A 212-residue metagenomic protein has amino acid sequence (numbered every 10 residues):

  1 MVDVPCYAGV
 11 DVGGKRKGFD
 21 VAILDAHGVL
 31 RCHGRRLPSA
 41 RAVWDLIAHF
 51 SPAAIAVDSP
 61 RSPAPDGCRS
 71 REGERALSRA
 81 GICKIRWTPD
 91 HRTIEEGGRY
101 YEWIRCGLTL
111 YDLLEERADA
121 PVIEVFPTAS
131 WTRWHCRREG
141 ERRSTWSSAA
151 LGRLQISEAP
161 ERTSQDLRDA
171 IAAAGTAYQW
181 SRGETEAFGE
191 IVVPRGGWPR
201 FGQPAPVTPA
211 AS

Functional and structural regions predicted by a protein language model:
M1-S212: Phosphate- and other anionic-substrate recognition elements at nucleic-acid/protein interfaces
